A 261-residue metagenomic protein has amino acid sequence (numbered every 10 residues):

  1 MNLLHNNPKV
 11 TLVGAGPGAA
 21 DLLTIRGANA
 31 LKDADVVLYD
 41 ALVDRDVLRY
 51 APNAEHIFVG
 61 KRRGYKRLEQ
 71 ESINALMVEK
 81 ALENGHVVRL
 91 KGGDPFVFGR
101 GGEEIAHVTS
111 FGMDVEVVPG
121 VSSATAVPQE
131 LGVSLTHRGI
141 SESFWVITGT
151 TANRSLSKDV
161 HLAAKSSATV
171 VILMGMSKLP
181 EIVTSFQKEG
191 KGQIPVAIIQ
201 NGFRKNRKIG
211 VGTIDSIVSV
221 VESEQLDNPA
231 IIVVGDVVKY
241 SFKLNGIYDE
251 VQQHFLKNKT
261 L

Functional and structural regions predicted by a protein language model:
M1-V118, V218: Class I S-adenosyl-L-methionine
N2, A19, F96-S166, G210-V211: Class I SAM-dependent methyltransferase SAM-binding "motif I" and its flanking Rossmann-like core
N2-L3, N7-V10, G85-V87, S143 (+1 more regions): A contiguous loop/helix-start segment that scaffolds small-molecule binding in enzyme catalytic cores
L23-I25, A126-P128, I182: Short hydrophobic alpha-helical segments that form membrane-spanning helices or hydrophobic packing faces of helical
R45-D46, G64-K66, S122-A126, S143-V146 (+3 more regions): Short gly/pro/ser/thr-enriched loop/turn and capping motifs at secondary-structure boundaries
E55-K61, G112-E116, L135-E142, K191-I198: Short hydrophobic/aromatic-enriched beta-strand-loop microsegments
P95-F98, A124, R204, V238-Y240: Short, active-site-adjacent cap segments at secondary-structure transitions
